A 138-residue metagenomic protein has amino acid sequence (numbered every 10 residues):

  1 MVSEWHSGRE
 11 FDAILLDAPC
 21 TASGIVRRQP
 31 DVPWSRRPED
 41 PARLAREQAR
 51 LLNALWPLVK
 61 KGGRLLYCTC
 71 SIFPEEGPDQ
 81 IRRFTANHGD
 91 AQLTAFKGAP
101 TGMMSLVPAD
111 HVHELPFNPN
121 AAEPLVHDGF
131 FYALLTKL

Functional and structural regions predicted by a protein language model:
M1-L15, P19-T21, R27, A42 (+1 more regions): C-terminal catalytic and target-recognition region of SAM-dependent MTase-like enzymes, primarily methyltransferases
D17-S23, Q48-N53: Short, functional N-terminal and low-complexity linear motifs
V32-K60: Glycine-rich S-adenosyl-L-methionine
